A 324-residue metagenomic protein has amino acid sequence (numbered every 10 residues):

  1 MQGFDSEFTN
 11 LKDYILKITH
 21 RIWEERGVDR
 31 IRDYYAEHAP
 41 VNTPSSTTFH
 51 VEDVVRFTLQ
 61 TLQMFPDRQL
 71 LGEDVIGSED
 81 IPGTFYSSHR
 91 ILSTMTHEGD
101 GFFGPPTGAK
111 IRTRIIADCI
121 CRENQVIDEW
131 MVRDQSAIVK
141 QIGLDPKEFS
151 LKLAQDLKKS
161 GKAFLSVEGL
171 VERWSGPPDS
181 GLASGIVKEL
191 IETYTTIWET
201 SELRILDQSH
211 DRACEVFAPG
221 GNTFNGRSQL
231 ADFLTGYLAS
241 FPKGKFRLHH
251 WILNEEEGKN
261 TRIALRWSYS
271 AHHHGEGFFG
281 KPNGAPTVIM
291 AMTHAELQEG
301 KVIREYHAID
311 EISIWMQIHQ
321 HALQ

Functional and structural regions predicted by a protein language model:
M1-Q324: C-terminal and inter-domain tail/linker signature
